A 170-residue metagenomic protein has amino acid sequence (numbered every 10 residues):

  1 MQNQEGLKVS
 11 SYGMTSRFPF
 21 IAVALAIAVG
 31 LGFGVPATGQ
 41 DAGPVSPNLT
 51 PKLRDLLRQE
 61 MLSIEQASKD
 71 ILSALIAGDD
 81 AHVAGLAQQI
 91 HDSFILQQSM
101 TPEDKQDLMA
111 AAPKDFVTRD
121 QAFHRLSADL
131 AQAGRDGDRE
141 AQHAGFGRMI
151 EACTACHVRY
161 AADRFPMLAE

Functional and structural regions predicted by a protein language model:
M1-R17: N-terminal secretory signal peptides that target proteins for export/translocation
N3-Q4, I27, Q40: Intrinsic disorder/low-complexity signal
E5-V9, T38, V117: Intrinsic disorder/low-complexity signature
G13, I21-G32: Bacterial N-terminal signal peptides
G34-P36: N-terminal signal peptide c-region/cleavage motif recognized by signal peptidases
D41-E170: Sequence context surrounding c-type heme c attachment/ligation sites in exported
